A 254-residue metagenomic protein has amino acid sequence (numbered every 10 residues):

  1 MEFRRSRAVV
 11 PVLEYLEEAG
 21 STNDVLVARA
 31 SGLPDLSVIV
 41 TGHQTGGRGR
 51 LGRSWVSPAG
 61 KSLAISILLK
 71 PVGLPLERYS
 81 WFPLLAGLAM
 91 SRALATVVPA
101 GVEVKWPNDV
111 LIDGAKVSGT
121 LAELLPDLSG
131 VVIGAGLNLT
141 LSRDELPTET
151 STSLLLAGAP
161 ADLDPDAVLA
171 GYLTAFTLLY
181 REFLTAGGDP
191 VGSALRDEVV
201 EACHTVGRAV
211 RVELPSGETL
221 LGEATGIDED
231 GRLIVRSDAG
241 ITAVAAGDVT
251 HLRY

Functional and structural regions predicted by a protein language model:
M1-T96, Y254: N-terminal lobe of the biotin/lipoate ligase/transferase fold
P75-G101, I112-Y254: Long, positively charged amphipathic alpha-helical accessory segments at protein N-termini or as interdomain linkers
D109: Conserved active-site carboxylates
